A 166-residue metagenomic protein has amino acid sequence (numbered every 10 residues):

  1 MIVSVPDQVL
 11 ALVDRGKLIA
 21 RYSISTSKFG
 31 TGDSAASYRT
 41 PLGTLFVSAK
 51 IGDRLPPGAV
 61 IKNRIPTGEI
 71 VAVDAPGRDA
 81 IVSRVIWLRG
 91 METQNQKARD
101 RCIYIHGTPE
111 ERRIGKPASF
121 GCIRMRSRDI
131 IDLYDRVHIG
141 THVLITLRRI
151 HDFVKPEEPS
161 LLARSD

Functional and structural regions predicted by a protein language model:
M1-A35, L42, L144-D166: Intrinsically disordered, low-complexity, Pro/Ser/Thr/Asn/Gly/Ala-rich spacer/linker segments adjacent to signal
S34-A36, L55-D166: Exported/periplasmic cell-wall-interacting domains
P41-L42, I139: Short, flexible surface segments
